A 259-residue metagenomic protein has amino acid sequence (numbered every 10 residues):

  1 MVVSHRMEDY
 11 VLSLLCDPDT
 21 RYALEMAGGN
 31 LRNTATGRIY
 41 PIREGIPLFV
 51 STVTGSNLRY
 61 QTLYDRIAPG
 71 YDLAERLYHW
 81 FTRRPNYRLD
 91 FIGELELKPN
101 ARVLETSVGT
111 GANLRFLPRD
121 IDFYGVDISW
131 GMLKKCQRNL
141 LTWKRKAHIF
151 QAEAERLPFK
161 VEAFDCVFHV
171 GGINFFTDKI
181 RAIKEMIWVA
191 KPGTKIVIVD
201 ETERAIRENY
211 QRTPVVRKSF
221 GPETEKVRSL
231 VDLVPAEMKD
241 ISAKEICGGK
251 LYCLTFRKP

Functional and structural regions predicted by a protein language model:
V2-Q61: N-terminal auxiliary segments of SAM/dcSAM-dependent transferases
E44, V50-K98, A112-F116, M132-K135 (+3 more regions): Conserved class I S-adenosyl-L-methionine
R102-R156: Class I SAM-dependent methyltransferase SAM/SAH-binding core
I128, D178, E201: Short beta->alpha hinge that forms the Motif I/post-I loop of the SAM-binding pocket
E155-V167: A short acidic, Gly/Pro-enriched loop at the edge of an enzyme's catalytic core that lines a small-molecule cofactor
C166-D178: A short SAM/SAH-binding and catalytic strip from SAM-dependent methyltransferases
I180-P192: A short glycine-rich, Lys/Arg-flanked "PGG" loop and its adjoining helix->strand segment in the class I
V197-T255: C-terminal alpha-helical "lid/dimerization" subdomain adjacent to the S-adenosyl-L-methionine
